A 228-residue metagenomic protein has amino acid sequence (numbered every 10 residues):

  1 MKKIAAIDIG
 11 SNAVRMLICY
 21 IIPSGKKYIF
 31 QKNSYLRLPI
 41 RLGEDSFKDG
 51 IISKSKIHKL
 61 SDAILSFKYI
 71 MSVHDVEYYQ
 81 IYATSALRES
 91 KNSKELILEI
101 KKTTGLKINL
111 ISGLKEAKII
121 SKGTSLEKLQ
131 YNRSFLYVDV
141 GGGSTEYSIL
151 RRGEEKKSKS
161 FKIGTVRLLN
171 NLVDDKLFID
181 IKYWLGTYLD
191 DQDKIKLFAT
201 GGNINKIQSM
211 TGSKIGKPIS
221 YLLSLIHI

Functional and structural regions predicted by a protein language model:
K2-I29: N-terminal basic/disordered segments at the start of proteins
I4, I18, R41, D45-V76 (+2 more regions): Helical "lid/coupling" subdomains associated with nucleotide-phosphate turnover
D8-A13, V138-S144, T200-N203: A short acidic Gly-Thr/Ser loop motif
Y20-Y28, Q80-L87, Y137-G143: Short N-terminal helix-initiation segments at or just after the protein's N-terminus
G25-N33, E154-K156: Beta-strand initiation motifs
S34-I40: A structural signal for short, well-ordered beta-strand segments
